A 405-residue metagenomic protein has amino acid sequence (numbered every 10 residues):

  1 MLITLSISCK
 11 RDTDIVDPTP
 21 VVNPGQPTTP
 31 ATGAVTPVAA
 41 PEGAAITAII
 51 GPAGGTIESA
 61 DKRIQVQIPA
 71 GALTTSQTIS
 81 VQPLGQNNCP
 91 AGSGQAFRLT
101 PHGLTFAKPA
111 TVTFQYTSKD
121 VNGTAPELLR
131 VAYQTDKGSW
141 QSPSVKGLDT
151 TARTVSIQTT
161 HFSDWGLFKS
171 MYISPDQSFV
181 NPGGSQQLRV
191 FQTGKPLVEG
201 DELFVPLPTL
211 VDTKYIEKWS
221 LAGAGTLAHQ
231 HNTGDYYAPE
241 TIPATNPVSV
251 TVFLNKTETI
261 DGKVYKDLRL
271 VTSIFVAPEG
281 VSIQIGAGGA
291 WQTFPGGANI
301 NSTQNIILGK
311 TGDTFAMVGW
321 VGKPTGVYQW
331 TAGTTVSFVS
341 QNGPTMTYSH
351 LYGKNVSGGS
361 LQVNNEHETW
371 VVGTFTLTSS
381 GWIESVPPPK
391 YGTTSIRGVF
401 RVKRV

Functional and structural regions predicted by a protein language model:
L5-S8: C-terminal motif of bacterial Sec signal peptides marking the signal peptidase cleavage site
D12-Q65, A72-S76, C89, G103-L104 (+5 more regions): Proteolytic cleavage junctions
G43, V112-S118, G398: Catalytic cores of nucleotide-enabled group-transfer and carboxylate-activating enzymes in metabolic and assembly-line
I64, Q95-F97, T334, S357-L361 (+2 more regions): One face of beta-strands
T105-A110: Extended extracellular/luminal ectodomain segments enriched in beta-structured repeat modules
Y172, T376-V405: Edge beta-strand at a domain terminus
G280-I285, M346-S349, G381-Y391: Flexible, membrane-facing loop/turn or short amphipathic-helix motifs that contact lipid bilayers or gate lipid-binding
S282-Q284, G288-W370: Surface-exposed helix/loop patches within compact recognition domains
